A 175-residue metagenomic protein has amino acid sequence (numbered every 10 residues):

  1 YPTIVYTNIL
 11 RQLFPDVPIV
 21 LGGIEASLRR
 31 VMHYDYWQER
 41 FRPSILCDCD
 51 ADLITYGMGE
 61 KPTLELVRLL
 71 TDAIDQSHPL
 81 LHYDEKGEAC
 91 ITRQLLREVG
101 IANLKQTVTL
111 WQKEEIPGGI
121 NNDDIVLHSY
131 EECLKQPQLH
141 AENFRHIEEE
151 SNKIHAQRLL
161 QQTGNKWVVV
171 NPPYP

Functional and structural regions predicted by a protein language model:
Y1-Y174: Glycine-rich beta-alpha loop elements in corrinoid/cobalamin-binding modules across cobalamin-dependent enzymes
